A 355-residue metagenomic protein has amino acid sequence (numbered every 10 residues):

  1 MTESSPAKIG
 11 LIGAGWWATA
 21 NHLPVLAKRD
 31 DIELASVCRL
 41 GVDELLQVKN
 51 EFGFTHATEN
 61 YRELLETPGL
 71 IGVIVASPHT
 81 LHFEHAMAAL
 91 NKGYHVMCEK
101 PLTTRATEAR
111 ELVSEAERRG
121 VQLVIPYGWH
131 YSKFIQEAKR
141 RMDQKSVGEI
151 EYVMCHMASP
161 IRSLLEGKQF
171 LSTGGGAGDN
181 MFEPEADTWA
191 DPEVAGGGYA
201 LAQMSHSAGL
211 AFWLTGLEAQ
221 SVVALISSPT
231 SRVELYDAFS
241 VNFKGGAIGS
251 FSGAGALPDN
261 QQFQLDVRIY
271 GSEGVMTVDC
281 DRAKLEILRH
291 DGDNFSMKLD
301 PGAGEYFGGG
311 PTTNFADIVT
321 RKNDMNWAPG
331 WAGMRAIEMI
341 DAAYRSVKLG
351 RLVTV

Functional and structural regions predicted by a protein language model:
M1-F52: N-terminal Rossmann-like dinucleotide-binding module
M1-P6, G72-I74, R110, V121 (+2 more regions): C-terminal helix-rich "cap/oligomerization" subdomain common to oxidoreductases
A18, C98, L123-I125, M154 (+2 more regions): Hydrophobic residues in well-ordered beta-strands that form the structural core
F52-E115: Beta-loop-alpha module in the N-terminal Rossmann-like domain of NAD(P)-dependent dehydrogenases, especially those
A109-W129, G148-V153: Rossmann-fold dehydrogenase core element
G128, G175-D187, Q264-R335: C-terminal glycine/acidic-rich active-site capping loop/insertion
H130-V222, T230, G350: Predominantly a Rossmann-like dinucleotide-binding segment in NAD(P)-dependent oxidoreductases
A202-R282, G309-N326: Contiguous beta-strand/loop segments that form the cofactor/metal-binding neighborhood of enzyme cores
